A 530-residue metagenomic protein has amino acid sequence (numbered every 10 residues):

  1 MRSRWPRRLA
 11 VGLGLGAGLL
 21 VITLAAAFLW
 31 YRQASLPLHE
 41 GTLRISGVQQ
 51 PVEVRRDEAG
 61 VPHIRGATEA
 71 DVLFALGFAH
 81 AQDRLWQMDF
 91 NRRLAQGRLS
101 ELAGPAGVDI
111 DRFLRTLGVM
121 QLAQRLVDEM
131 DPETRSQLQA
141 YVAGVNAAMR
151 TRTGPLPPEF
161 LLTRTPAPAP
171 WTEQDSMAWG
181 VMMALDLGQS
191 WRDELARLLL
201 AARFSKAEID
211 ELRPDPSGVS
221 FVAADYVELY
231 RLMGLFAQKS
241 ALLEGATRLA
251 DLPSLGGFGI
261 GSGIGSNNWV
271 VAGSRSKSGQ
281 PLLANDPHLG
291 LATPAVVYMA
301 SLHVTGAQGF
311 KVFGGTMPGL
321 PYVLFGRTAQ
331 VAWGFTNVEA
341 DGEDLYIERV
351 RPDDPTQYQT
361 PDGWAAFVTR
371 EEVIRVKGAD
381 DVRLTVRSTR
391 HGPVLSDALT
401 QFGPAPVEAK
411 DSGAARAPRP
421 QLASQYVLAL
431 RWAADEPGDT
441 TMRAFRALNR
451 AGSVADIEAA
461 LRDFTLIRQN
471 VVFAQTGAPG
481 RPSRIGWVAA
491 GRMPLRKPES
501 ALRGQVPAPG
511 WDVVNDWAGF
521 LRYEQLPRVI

Functional and structural regions predicted by a protein language model:
M1-S3: Juxtamembrane low-complexity tails/linkers enriched in Ser/Thr-Pro and polybasic
P6-I530: Mature extracytoplasmic enzyme cores
